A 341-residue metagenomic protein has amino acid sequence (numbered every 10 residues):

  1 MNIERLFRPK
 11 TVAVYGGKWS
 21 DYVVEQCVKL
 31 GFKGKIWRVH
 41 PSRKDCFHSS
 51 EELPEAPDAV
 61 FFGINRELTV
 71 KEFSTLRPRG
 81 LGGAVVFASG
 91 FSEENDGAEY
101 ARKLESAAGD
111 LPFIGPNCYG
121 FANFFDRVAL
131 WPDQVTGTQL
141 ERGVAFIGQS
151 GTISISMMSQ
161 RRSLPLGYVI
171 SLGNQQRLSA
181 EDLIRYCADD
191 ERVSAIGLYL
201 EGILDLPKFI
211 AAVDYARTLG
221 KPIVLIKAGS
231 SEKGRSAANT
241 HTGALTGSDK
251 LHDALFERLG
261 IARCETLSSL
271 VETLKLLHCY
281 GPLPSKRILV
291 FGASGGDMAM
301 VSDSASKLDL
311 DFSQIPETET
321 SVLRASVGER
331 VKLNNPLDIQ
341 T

Functional and structural regions predicted by a protein language model:
M1-T341: Catalytic-core regions of core metabolic enzymes, especially those transforming organic acids/acyl-group intermediates
